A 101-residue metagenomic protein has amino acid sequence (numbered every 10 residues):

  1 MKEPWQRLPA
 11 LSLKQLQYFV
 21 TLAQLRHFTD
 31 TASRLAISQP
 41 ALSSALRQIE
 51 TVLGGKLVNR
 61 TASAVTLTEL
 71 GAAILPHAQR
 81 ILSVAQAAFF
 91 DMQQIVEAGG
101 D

Functional and structural regions predicted by a protein language model:
M1-Q6: Short, Lys/Arg-enriched N-terminal segment that forms or immediately precedes the first helix of a structured domain
S12-Q15, Q39, A64, G71 (+1 more regions): The N-cap/first-turn positions of alpha helices within or immediately adjacent to helix-turn-helix DNA-binding domains
V20-S38, A64: Short helix-boundary/capping micro-motifs
L25, R34, R47-K56: Residue cluster at the C-terminal edge of the helix-turn-helix DNA-binding motif
E50-A72: A short LG(V/I)-centered, amphipathic sequence patch enriched for acidic residue(s) preceding the LG motif
V52-L53, I74-V96: Alpha-helical linker/hinge and terminal dimerization helices associated with HTH transcriptional regulators
S63, Q93-D101: Interdomain hinge and pocket-entrance segments immediately C-terminal to HTH DNA-binding domains
